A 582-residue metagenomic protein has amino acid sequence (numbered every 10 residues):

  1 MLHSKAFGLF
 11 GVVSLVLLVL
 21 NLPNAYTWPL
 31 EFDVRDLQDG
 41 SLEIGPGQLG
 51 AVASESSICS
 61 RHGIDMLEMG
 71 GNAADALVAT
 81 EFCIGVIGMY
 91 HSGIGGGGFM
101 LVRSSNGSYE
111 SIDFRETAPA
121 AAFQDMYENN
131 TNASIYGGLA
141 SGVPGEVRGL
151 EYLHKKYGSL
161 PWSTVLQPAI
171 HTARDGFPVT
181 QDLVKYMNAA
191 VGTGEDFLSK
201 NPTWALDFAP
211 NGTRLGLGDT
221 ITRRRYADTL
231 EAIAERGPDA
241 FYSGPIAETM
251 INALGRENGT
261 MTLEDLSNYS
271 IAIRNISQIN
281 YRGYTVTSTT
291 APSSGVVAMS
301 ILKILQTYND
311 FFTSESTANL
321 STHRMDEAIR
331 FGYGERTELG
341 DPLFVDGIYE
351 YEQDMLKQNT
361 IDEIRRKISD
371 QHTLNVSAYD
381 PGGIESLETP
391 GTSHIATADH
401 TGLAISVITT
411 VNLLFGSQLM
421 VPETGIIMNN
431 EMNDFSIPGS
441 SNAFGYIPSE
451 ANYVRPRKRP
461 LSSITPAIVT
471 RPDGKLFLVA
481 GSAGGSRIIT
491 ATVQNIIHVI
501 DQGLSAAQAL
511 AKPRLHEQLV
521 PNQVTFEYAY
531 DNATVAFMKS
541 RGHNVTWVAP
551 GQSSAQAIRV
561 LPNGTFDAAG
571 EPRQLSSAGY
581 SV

Functional and structural regions predicted by a protein language model:
M1-L15: Classical eukaryotic N-terminal signal peptides for Sec-dependent ER targeting/secretion, especially the positively
Y26-R61, D65, G71-R236, F241-S243 (+3 more regions): Noncatalytic scaffold domains of N-terminal-nucleophile
V86-S111, T260-T262, A404-P472: Active-site rim segments in enzyme catalytic domains, especially the processed small/beta chain of N-terminal
S92-G93, G97-S104, S393-A398, P466-I468 (+2 more regions): Short beta-strand scaffold segments in enzyme catalytic cores
I273, T389-T392, L414, S462-I464: Short, small/polar residue-rich loop motifs at catalytic or cofactor-binding pockets
T307-V411, E423-T424, E431, G439 (+2 more regions): Internal maturation/activation junctions in enzymes
P342, P438, R457-R459, T492-V493 (+1 more regions): Extended C-terminal subregions enriched in glycine
